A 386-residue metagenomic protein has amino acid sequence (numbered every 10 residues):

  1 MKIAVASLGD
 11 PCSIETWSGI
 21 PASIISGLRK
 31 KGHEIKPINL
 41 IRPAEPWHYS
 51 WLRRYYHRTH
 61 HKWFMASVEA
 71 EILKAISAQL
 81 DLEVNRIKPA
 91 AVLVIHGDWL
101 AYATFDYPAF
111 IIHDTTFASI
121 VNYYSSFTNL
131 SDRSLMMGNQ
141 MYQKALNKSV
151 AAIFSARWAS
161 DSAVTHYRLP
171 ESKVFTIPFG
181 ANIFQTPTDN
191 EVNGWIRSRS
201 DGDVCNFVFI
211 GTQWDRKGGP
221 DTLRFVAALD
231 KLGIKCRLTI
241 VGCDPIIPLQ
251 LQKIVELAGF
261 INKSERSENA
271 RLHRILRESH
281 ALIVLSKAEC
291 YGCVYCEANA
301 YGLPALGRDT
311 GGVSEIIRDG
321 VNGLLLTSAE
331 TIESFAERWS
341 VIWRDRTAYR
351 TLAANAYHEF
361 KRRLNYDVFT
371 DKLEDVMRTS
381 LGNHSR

Functional and structural regions predicted by a protein language model:
S131-A152: Membrane-proximal helix-turn-helix segments that form the acceptor-binding/catalytic region of lipid-linked
W158, G180: Carbohydrate-associated surface elements
V192-K217, L223-A228, V241: Conserved donor-binding/catalytic core segment of Leloir-type glycosyltransferases
G242-A281: Nucleotide-activated donor-binding/catalytic signature segment of Leloir-type glycosyltransferases, i.e., the conserved
A281, P304-G307, I317: Short hydrophobic beta-strand element within catalytic cores of glycosyltransferases and related nucleotide-activated
K287: Aromatic "clamp/platform" in nucleotide-sugar-dependent glycosyltransferases that forms part of the donor/acceptor
S314-S340, T347-A348: Change "using UDP/GDP/dTDP sugars" to "using nucleotide sugars
V341, A348-R363, F369-K372: A short, well-ordered alpha-helix in the C-terminal region of glycosyltransferases
